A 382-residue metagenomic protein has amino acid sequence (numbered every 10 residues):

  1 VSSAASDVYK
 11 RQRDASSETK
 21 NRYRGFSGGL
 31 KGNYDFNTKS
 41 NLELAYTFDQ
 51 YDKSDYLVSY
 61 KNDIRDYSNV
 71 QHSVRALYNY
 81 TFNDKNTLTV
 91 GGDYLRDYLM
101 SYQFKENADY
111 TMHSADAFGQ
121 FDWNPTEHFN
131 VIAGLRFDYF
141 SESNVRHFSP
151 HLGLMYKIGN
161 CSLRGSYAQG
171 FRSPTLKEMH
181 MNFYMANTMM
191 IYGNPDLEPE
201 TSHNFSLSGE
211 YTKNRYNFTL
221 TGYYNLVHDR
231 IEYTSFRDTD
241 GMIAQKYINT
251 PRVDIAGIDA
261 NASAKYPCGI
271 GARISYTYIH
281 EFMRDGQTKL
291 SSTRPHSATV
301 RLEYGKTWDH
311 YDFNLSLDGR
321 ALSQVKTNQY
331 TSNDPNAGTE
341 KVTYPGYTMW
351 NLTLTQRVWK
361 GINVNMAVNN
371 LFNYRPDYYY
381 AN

Functional and structural regions predicted by a protein language model:
V1-A5, Y9-Q12: Single conserved hydrophobic/aromatic residue that forms the stacking wall/gate of nucleotide- or nucleobase-binding
S6, T19-K157, Y216-Y223, R273: Face-selective signature of the C-terminal outer-membrane beta-barrel domain
E18-R24, D52, N62-V70, E106-H113 (+8 more regions): Replace "Gram-negative outer membrane beta-barrel proteins" with "bacterial and organellar outer membrane beta-barrel
Y34-T38, Y80-D84, W123-F129, F148 (+10 more regions): Outer-membrane beta-barrel strand-turn architecture
Y67, Q71-R75, Y110, S114-F118 (+4 more regions): Outer membrane beta-barrel strand-and-loop segments of large Gram-negative receptors, especially TonB-dependent
D84, N124-N130, Y223-L226, K246-Y330: Gram-negative outer-membrane beta-barrel transporters
Y98, S141-S143, H147, Y156 (+4 more regions): Surface-exposed extracellular loop regions of Gram-negative outer-membrane beta-barrel proteins, predominantly
A168, S263-K265, L290-N382: Conserved C-terminal beta-signal and adjacent last beta-strands/turns of outer-membrane beta-barrel proteins
